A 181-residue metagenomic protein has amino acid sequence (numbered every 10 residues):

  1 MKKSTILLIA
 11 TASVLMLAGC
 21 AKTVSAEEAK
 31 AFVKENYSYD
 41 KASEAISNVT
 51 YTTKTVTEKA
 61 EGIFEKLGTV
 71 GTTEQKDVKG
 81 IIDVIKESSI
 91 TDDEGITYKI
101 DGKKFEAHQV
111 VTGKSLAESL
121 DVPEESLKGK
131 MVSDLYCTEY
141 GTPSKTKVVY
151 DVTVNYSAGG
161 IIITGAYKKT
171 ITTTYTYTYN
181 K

Functional and structural regions predicted by a protein language model:
M1-S4: Positively charged n-region of N-terminal signal peptides that target proteins for export
M16-G19: C-terminal motif of bacterial Sec signal peptides marking the signal peptidase cleavage site
A21-K181: Subset-of-secretome marker
